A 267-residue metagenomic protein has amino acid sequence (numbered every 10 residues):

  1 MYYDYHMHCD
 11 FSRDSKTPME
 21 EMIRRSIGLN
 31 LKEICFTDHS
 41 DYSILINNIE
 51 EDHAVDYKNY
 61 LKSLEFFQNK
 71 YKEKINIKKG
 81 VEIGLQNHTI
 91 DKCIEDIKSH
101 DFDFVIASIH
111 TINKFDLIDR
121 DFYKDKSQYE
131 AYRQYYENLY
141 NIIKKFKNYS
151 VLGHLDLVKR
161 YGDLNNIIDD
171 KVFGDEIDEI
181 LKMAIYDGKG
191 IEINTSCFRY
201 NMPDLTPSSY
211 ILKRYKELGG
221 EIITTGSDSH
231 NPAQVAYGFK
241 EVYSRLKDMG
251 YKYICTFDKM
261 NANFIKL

Functional and structural regions predicted by a protein language model:
M1-C9, S15, M19, N113 (+1 more regions): Charged catalytic cores and adjacent phosphate/nucleic-acid-binding surfaces used for phosphate/nucleic-acid chemistry
M1-N87, K92, D96-I97, Y161-D163 (+4 more regions): An N-terminally biased module of ancient metal coordination in phosphate/nucleic-acid-related enzymes
Y2-D4, E33-C35, N76-G80, D103-I106 (+4 more regions): Structural preference for beta-strand elements that scaffold enzyme active sites
K16, Y42-S43, H100, F104-M183 (+1 more regions): Divalent metal-binding pocket/active-site signature
D56-N69, N76-K78, E95-D101, Q128-V151 (+3 more regions): Histidine/acidic residue-rich metal-binding segments in metalloenzymes
E82, L157, D258-N261: Residues that form or immediately flank small-molecule/cofactor binding pockets and catalytic motifs
I83, L155, T225-G226: Long, contiguous hydrophobic alpha-helical segments, chiefly transmembrane helices and signal peptides
E95-D96, D119-D121, L267: Short, surface-exposed amphipathic charged segments that create phosphate/polyanion-binding patches used for binding
